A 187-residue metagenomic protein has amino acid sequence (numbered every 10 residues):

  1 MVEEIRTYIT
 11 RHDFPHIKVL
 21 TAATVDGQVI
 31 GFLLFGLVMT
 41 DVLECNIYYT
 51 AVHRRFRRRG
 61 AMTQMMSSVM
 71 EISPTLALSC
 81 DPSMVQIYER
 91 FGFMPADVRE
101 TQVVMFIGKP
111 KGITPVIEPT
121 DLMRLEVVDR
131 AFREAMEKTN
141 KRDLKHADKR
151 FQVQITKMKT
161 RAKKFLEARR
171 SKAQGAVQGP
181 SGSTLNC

Functional and structural regions predicted by a protein language model:
M1-E44, Y48-T50: A conserved beta-strand-loop-helix scaffold within acyl/acetyltransferase catalytic domains
V25-D26, R55, G108-G112: Short loop segments at secondary-structure junctions
L34, T63-S68, I87-R90: Hydrophobic, well-ordered beta-alpha structural blocks that scaffold small-molecule cofactor pockets
T50-V52, D81-M84: An acidic- and aromatic-residue-enriched active-site/binding cleft used to recognize and process polar
V52-E71: Conserved acetyl-CoA-binding loop-helix of GNAT-fold acetyltransferases
E71-S83: Conserved GNAT acetyl-CoA-binding A-motif
P82-C187: Terminal substrate-recognition subdomain of acyl/acetyltransferases
